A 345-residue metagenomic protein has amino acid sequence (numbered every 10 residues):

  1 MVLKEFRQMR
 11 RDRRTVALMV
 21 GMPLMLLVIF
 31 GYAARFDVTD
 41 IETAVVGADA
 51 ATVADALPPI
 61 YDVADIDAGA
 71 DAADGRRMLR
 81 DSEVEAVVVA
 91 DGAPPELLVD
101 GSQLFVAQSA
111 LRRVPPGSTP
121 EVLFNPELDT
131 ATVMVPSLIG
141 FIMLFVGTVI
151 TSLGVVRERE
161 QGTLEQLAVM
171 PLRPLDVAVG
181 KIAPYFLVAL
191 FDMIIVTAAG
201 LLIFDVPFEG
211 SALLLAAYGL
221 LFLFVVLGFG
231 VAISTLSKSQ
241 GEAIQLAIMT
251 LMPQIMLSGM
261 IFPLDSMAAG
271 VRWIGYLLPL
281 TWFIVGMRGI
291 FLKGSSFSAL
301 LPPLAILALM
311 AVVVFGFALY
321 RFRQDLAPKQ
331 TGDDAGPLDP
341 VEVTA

Functional and structural regions predicted by a protein language model:
M1-V133, Q324-A345: Extracytoplasmic/periplasmic domains immediately adjacent to an N-terminal transmembrane anchor in multi-pass membrane
M9, T148-M170: Transmembrane helix boundary and interhelical loop/hinge segments in multi-pass membrane proteins
V28-D40, K238-T281: Transmembrane helix segments
A33-D37, S152, V156-R157, G200-F208 (+3 more regions): Short helix-capping/hinge motifs at transmembrane helix termini and TM-loop junctions
A73, F124-L128, P207, G259-V314 (+1 more regions): Membrane-interfacial helix-loop-helix junctions in multi-pass membrane proteins
M134-L153: Long, hydrophobic alpha-helical segments
L153, R157, M170, L201 (+6 more regions): Transmembrane helix-loop junction
P174, A178-I248, M252, F297-L304 (+1 more regions): Alpha-helical transmembrane segments and their short interhelical loops
